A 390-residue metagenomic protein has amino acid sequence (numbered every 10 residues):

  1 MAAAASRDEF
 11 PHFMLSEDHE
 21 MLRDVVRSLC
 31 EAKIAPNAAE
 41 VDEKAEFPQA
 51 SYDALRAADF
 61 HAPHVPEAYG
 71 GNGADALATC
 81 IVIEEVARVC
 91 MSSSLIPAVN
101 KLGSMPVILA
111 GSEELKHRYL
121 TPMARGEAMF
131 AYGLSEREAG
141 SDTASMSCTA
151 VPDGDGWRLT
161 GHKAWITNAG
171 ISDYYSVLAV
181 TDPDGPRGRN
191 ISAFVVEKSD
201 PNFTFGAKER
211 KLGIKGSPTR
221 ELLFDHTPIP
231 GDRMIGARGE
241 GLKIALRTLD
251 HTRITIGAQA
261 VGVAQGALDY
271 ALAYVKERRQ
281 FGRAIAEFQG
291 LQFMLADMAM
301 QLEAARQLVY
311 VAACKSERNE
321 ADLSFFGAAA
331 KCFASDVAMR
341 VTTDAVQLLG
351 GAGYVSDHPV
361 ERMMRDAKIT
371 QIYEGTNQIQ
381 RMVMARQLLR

Functional and structural regions predicted by a protein language model:
M1-V89, S93, A110-L115, P122 (+6 more regions): Alpha-helical interface subdomain recognition
D59, I83-A87, A179, V196-P201 (+1 more regions): Short Ser/Thr-interspersed hydrophobic loop/turn segments at strand-loop and sheet-helix junctions that line or gate
A98, M123, E138-S141, W165-N168 (+2 more regions): Short Gly/Pro-enriched turn/cap motifs at secondary-structure boundaries
K101-A110: Helix-loop "lid/cap" segments that line or gate small-molecule binding pockets
G126-L134, L178: A short, Trp-centered hydrophobic/proline-enriched beta-strand micro-motif
S145, S199-P230: Flexible, small-/acidic-enriched active-site or ligand-binding loops
T160-F205: A short core secondary-structure module
D225-I244: Long, acidic (Asp/Glu-rich), low-complexity accessory segments flanking structured domains
